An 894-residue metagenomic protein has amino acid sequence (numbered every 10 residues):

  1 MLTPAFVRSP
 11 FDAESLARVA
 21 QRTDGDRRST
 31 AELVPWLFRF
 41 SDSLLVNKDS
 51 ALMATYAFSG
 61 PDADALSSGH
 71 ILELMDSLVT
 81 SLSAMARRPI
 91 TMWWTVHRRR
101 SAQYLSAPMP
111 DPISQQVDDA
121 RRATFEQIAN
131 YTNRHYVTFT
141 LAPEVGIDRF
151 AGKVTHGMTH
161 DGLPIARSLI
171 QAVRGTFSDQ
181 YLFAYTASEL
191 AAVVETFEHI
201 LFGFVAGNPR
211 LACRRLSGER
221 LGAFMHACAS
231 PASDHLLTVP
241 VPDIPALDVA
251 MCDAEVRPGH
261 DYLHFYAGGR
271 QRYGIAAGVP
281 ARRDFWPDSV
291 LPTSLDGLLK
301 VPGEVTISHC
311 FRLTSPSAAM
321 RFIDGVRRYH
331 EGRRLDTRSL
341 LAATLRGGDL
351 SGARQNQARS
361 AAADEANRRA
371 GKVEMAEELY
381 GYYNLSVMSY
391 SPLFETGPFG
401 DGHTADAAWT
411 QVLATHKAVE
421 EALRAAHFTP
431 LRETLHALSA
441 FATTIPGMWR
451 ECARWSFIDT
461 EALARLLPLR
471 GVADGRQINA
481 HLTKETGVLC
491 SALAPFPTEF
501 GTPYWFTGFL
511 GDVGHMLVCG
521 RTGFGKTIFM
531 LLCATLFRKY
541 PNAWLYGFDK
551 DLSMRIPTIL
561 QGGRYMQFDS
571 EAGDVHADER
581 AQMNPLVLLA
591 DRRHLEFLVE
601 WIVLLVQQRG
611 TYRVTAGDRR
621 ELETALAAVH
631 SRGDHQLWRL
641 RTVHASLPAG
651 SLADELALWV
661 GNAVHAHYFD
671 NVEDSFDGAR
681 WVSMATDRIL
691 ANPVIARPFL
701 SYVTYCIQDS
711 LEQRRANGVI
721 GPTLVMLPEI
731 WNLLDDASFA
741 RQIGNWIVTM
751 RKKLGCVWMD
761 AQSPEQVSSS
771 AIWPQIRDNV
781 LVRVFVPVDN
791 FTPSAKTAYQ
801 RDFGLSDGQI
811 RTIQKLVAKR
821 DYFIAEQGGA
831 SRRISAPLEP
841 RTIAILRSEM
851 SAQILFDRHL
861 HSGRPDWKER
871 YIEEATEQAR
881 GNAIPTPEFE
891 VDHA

Functional and structural regions predicted by a protein language model:
M1-L463: Extended, folded cores of ATP/NTP-driven motor/assembly subunits in large transport and secretion machines
A31-D49, N479-F524, V664-L690: The Walker A/P-loop phosphate-binding site
L52, N133-H135, W544, R680 (+1 more regions): The start of beta-strands in P-loop NTPase/AAA+ ATPase cores
D62, W93-P108, A123-I128, L532-R632: Switch/coupling segment of Walker-type NTPase motor domains
T344-G347, T429, F500-W505, L510-L536 (+4 more regions): Conserved P-loop NTPase motor cores
E377-L385, S391-P392, Q411, V614-L637: P-loop NTPase catalytic cores that bind/hydrolyze ATP
E421-G514, K526, C533-L536: Phosphate-binding P-loop/Walker A region and its immediate neighborhood
R592-E596, T624-D687, V694-Q713, V784 (+1 more regions): Conserved P-loop NTPase motor module
